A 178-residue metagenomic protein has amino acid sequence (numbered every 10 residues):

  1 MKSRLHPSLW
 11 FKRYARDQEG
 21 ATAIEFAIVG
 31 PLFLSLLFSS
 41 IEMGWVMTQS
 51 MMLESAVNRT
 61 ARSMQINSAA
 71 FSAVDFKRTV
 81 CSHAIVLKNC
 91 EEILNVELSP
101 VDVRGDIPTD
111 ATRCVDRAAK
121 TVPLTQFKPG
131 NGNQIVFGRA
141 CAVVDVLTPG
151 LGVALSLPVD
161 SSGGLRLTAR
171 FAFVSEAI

Functional and structural regions predicted by a protein language model:
M1-A84: Alpha-helical assembly-interface signal, strongest on the long, hydrophobic N-terminal helix that forms
K2-S3, N58-I178: Short, conserved structural patches
